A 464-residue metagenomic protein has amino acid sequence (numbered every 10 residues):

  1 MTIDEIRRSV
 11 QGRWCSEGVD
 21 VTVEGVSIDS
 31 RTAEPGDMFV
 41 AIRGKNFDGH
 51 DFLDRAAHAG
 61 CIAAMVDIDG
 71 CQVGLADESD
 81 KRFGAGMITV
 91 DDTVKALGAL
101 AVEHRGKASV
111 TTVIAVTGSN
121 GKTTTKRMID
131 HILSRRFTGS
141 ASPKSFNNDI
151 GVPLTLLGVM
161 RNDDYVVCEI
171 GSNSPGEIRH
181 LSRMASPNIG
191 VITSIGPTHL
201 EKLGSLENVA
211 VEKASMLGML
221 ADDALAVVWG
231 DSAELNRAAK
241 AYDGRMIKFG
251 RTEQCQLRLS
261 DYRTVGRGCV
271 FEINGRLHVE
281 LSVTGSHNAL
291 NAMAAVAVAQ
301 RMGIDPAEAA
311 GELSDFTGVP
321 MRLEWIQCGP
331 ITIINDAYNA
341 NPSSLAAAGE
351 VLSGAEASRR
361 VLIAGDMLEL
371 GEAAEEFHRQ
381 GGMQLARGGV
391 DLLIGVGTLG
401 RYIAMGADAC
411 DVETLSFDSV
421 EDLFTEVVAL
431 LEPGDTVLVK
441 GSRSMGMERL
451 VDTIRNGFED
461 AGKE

Functional and structural regions predicted by a protein language model:
T2-A115, T124-H131, R135, L157 (+2 more regions): Short, basic phosphate-binding NTP loop
D4-E5, S9, Q72-A76, V191-T332 (+3 more regions): Acidic, Mg2+-coordinating active-site environments of NTP-dependent enzymes
E5-R8, T89, V94-L225, G230 (+3 more regions): Phosphate-binding loop of NTP-binding sites
I6, D37, A56, L100 (+14 more regions): Residue-level signal for inorganic ion chemistry
G44-F47, V319, A337, N341-V412 (+1 more regions): Active-site beta-alpha connecting loops in nucleotide-dependent enzymes
L53-H58, S182-R183, S353, R360 (+1 more regions): Non-catalytic positions within long, well-ordered alpha-helices that form the structural scaffold/packing of enzyme
G60, F83-G84, R135, A185-S186 (+4 more regions): Short, structured coil segments at secondary-structure junctions
V116, P320-R322, S444-D452: ATP-dependent carboxylate/acyl-activation modules
